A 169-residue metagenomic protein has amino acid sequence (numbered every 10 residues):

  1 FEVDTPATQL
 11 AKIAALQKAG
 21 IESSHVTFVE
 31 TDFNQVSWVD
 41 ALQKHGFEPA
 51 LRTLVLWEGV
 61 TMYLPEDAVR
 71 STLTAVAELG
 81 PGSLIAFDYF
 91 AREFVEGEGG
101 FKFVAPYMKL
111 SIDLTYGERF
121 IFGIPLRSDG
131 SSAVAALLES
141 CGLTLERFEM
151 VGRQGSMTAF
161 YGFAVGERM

Functional and structural regions predicted by a protein language model:
F1-M169: Alpha-helical subdomain
